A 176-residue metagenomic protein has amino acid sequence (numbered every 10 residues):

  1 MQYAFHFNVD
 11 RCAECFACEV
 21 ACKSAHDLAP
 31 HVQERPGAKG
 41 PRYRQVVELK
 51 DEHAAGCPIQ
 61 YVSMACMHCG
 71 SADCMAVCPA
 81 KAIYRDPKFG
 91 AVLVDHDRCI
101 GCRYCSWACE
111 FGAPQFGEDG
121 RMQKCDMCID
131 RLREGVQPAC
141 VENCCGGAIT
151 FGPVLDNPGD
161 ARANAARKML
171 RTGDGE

Functional and structural regions predicted by a protein language model:
M1-E176: Non-ligating segments of multi-cofactor redox enzymes
